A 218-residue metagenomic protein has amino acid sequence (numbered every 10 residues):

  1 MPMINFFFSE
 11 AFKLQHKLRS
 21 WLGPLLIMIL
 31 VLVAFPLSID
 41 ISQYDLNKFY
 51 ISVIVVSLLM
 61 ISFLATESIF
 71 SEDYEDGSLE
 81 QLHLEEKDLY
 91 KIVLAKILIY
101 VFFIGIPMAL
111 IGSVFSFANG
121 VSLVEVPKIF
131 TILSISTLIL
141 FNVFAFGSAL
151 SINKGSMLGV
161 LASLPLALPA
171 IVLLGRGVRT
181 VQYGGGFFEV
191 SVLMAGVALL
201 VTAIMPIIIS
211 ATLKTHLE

Functional and structural regions predicted by a protein language model:
M1-P24: Aromatic- and glycine-rich beta-strand/loop motifs that create alpha-glucan
F12-R19, Y90-P107, I132, G155: Alpha-helical transmembrane segments of multi-pass membrane proteins
L30, L94-N119, I139, I171: Hydrophobic alpha-helical transmembrane segments that constitute the membrane-spanning cores of multi-pass membrane
A34, Y50-E67: Long, hydrophobic alpha-helical segments
I69-I99: Helix-loop-helix units of permease transmembrane domains in multi-pass membrane transporters, especially ABC
L123, I132-L164, L217-E218: A structural motif at transmembrane helix-loop-helix junctions in multipass membrane proteins
G147-L193, V197-L199: Transmembrane helix segments
T202-E218: Junction motif at the cytosolic side of a transmembrane helix
